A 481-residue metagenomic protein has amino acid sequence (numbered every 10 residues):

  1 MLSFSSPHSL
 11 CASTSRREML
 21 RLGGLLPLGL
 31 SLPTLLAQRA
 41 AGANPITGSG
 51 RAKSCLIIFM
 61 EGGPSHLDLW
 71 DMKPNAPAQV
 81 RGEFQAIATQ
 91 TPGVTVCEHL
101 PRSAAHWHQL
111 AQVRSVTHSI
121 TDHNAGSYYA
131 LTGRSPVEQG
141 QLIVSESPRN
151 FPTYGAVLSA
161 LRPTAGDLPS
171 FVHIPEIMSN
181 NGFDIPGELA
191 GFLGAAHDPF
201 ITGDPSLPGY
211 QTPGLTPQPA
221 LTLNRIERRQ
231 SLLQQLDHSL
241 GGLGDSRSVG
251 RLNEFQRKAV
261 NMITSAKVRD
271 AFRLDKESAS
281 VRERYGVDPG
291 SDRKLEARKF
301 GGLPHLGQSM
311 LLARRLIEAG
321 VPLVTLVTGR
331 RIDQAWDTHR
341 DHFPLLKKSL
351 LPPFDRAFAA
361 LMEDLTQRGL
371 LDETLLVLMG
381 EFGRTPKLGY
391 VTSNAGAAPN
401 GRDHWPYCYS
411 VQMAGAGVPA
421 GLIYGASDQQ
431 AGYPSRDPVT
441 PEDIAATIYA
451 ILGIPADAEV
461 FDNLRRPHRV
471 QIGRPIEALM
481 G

Functional and structural regions predicted by a protein language model:
M1-G481: Ligand-binding pockets and gating/stacking loops
